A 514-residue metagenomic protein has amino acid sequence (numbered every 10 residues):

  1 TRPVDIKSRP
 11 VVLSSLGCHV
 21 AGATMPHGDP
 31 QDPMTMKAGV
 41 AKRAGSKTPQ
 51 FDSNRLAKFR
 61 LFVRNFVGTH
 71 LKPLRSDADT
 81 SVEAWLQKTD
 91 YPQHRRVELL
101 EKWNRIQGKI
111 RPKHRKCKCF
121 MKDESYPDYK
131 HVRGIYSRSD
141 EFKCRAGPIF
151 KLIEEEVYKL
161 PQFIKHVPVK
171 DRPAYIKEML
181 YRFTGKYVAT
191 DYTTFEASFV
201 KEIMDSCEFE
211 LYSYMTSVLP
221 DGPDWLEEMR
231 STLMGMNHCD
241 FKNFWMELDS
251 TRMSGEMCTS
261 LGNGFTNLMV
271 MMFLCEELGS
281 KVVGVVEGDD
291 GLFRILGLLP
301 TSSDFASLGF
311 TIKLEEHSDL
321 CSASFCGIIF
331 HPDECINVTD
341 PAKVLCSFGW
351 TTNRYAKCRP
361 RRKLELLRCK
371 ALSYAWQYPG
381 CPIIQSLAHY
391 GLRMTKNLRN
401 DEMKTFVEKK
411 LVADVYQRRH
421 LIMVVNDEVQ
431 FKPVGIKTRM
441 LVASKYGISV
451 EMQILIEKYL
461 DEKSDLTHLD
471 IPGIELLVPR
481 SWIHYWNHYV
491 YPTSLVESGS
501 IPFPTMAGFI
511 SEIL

Functional and structural regions predicted by a protein language model:
T1-L514: Viral RNA-dependent RNA polymerase
